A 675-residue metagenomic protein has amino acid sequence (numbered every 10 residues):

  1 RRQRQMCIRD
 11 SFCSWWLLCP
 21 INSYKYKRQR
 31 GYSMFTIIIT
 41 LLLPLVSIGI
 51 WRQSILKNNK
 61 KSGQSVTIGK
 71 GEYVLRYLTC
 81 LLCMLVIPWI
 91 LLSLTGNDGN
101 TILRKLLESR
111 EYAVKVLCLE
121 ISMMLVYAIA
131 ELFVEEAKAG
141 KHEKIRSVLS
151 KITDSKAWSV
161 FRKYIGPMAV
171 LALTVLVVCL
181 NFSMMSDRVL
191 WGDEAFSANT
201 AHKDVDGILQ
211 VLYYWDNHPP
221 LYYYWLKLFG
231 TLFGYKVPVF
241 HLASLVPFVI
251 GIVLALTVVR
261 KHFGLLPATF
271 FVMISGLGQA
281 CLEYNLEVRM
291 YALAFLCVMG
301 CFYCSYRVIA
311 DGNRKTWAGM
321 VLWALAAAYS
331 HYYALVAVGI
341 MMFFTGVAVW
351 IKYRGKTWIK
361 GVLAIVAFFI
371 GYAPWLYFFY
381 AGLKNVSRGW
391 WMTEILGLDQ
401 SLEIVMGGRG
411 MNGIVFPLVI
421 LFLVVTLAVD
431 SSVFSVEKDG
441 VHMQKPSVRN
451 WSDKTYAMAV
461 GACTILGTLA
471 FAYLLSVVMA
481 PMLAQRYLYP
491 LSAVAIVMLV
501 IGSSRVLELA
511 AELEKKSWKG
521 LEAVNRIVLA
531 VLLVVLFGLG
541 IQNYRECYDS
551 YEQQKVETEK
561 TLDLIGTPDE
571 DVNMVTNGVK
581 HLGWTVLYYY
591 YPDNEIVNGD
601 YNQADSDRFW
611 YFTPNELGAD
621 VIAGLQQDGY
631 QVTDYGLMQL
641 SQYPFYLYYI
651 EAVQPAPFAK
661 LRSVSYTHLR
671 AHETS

Functional and structural regions predicted by a protein language model:
Q3-S11, V664-T674: Conserved small/polar residues in nucleotide/adenosyl-binding loops
Q29-W89, L107-L180, T455-Y456: Start-transfer (signal-anchor) and selected internal transmembrane alpha helices of multi-pass inner/ER membrane
V170-L171, N450, S503-N543: Signature aromatic-anchored transmembrane alpha helix within multi-pass, membrane-resident enzymes that catalyze glycan
I208, F271-V272, T316-Y332, V366-F368: Membrane-interface alpha helices of multi-pass inner-membrane proteins
L242-H262, G300: Transmembrane-helix motifs of polytopic, lipid-linked glycan transferases
H262-F263, M299-W317, K352: Membrane-interface transmembrane helices that cradle and orient dolichyl/undecaprenyl
A294, V336, P417-L418, A459-A470 (+1 more regions): Hydrophobic/aromatic-rich transmembrane helices and adjacent perimembrane loops
L532-Y649: Catalytic lumenal/periplasmic loop and adjoining terminal transmembrane helix of membrane glycan-assembly enzymes
